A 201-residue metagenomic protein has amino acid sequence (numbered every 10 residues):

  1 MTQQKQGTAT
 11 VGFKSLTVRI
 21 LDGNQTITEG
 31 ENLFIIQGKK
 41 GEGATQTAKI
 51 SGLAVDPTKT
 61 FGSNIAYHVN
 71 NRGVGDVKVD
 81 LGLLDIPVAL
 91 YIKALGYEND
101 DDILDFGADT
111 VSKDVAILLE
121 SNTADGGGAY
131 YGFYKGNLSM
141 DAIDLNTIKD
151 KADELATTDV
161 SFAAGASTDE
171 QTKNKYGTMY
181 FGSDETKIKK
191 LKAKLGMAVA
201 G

Functional and structural regions predicted by a protein language model:
M1-Q46, G201: Polar/acidic, low-complexity leader/linker segments enriched in S/T/G and N/D
Q25-T28, A89-L90, L119-G132, E170-T172: Short, surface-exposed beta-strand/loop "edge" segments at domain boundaries and coil↔beta transitions
A44-Q46, L53-S63: N-terminal "mature-chain" segments and other terminal, solvent-exposed stretches
T60, Y67-Y91, E154-S167: Oligomerization/assembly interface segments of phage tail-like spikes and tubes
L83-P87, S121-D125, N137-M140, A164-T168: Beta-strand elements of well-folded, non-transmembrane domains
I86-A108: Charged, amphipathic alpha-helical segments
E98, F106-I143: Short helix-loop boundary/capping segments
G136-G201: Mixed-charge, glycine-accented linear interaction segment located at domain edges/termini
